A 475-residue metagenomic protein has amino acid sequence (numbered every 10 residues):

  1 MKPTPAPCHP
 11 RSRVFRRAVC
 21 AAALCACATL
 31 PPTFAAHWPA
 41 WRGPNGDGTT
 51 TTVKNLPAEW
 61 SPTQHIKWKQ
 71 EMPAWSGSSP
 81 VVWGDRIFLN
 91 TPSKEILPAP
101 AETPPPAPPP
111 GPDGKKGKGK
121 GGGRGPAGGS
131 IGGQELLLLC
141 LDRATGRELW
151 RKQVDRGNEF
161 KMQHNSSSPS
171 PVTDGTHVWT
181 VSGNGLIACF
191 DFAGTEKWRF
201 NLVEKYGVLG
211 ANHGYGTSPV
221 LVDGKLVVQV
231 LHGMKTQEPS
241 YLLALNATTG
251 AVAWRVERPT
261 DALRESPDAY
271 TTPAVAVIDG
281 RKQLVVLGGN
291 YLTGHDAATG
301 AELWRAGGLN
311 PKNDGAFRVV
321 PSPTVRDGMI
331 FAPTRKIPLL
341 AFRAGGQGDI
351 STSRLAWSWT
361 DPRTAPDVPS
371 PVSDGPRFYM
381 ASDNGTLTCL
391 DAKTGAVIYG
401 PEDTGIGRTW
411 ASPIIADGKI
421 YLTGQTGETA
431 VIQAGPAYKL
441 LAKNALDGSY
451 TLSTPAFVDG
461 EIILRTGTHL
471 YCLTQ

Functional and structural regions predicted by a protein language model:
M1-F15: N-terminal secretory signal peptides that target proteins for export/translocation
F15-A21, G46, H469: General helical structural elements
R17-P32: Bacterial N-terminal signal peptides
P32-Q475: Noncatalytic, solvent-exposed loop/strand surfaces of beta-propeller-type extracellular/periplasmic domains
